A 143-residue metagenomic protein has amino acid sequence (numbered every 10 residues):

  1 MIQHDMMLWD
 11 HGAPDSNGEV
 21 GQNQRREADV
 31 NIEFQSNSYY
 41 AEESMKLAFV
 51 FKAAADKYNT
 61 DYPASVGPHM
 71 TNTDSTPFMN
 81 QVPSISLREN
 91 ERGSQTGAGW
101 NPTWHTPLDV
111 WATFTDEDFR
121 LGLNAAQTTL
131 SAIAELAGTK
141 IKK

Functional and structural regions predicted by a protein language model:
M1-D74: Metal-dependent peptidase/peptidase-like ectodomains
M6, E89, T106: Active-site donor-binding loop signature of nucleotide-sugar glycosyltransferases
M45, F49, T76, L123-S131: A structural signal for well-ordered alpha-helical segments within the folded catalytic domains of diverse enzymes
K52-T60, M79-P83, D109, L130-I141: Sec-exported extracytoplasmic/periplasmic mature domains
S65, P77, E117-R120: Extracytoplasmic/cell-surface-exposed regions of Actinobacterial cell-envelope-associated and secreted proteins
H69-W100: Short glycine-rich, acidic/polar surface loops and turns
G93-K143: His/Asp/Glu-rich mid-to-C-terminal helical/loop segments that flank catalytic regions of hydrolases
